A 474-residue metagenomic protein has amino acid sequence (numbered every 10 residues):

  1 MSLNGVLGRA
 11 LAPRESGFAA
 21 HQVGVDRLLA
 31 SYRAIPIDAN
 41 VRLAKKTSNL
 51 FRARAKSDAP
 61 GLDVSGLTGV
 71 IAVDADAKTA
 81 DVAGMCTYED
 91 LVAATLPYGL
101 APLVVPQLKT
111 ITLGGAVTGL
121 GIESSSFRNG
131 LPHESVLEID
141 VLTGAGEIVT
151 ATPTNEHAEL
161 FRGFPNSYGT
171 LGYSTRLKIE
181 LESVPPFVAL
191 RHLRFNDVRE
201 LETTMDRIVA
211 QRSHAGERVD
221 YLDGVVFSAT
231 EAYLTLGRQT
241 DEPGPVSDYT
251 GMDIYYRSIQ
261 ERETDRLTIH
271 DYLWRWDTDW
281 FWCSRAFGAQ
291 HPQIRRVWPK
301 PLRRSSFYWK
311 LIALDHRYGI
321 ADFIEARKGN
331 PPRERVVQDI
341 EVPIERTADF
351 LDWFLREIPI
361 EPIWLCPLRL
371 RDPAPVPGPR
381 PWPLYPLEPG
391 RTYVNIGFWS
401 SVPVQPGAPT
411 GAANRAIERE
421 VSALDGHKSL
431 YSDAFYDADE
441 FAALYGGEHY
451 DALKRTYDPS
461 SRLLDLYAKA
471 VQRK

Functional and structural regions predicted by a protein language model:
M1-K474: Noncatalytic alpha-helical scaffold of FAD-dependent oxidoreductases
